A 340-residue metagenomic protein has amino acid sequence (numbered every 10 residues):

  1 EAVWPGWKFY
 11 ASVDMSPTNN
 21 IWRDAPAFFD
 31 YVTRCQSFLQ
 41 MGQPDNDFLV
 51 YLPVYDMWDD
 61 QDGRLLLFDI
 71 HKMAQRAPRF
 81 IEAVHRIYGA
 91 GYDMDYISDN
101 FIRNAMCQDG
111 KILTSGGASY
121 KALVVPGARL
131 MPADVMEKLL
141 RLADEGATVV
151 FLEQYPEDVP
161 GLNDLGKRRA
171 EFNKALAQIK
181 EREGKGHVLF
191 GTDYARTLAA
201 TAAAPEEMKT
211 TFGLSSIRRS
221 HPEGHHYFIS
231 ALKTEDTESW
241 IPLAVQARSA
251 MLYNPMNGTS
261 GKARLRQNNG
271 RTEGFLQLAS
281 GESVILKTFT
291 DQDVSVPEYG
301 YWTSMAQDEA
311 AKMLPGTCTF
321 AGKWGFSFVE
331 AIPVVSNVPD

Functional and structural regions predicted by a protein language model:
E1-D340: Carbohydrate-binding surfaces of carbohydrate-active enzymes
